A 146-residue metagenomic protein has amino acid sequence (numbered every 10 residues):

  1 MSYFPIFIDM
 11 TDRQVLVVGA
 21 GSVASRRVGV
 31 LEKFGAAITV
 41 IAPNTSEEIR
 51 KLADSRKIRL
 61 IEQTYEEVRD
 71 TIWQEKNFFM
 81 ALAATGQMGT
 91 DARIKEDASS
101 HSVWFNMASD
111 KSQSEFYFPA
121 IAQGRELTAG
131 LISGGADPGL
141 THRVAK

Functional and structural regions predicted by a protein language model:
M1-L52: Hydrophobic, well-ordered beta-alpha structural blocks that scaffold small-molecule cofactor pockets
S22-V23, G89, G135: Residue-level detector of alpha-helix initiation sites
I38, L60, W104-F105: Hydrophobic beta-strand scaffold residues
R56-K57, E75-M80: Short acidic/histidine-rich motifs immediately flanking catalytic phosphotransfer sites in two-component signaling
K57-T64: Conserved SAM-binding strand-loop segment of SAM-dependent methyltransferases
E66-N77: Short amphipathic alpha-helix with an adjacent loop that forms part of the alpha/beta core around
M80-G86, D91-Y117: ADP-ribose/adenylate-binding Rossmann-like module
A122-K146: Adenosine-phosphate binding glycine-rich loop
